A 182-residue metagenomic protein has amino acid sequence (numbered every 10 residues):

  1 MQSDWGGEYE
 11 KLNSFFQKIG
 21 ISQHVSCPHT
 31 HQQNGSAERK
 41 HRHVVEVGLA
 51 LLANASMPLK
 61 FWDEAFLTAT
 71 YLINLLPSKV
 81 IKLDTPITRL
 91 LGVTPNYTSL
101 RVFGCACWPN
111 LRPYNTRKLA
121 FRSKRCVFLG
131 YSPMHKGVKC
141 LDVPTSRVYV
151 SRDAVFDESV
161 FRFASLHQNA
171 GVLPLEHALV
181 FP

Functional and structural regions predicted by a protein language model:
S3-W5, E10-N13, Q23-V47, L59-T70: RNase H-like two-metal-ion nuclease catalytic core shared by retroviral integrases and related mobile-element nucleases
D4, I73, A154: Residue-level signal for inorganic ion chemistry
G6, Q17-H24, L49, A53-M57 (+5 more regions): Short amphipathic alpha-helices and their capping/turn residues within compact interaction modules
Y9-L12, H31, V93-P95, R112-R117 (+1 more regions): Eukaryotic intrinsically disordered and solvent-exposed regulatory patches
H43-L52, L175-F181: Basic, alpha-helical interaction scaffolds
A50-F61, I87-G92, N110-A120: Short, solvent-exposed helix-loop connector elements
I81-L91, T98-W108, K118-P182: Retroelement integrase C-terminal DNA-binding domain
